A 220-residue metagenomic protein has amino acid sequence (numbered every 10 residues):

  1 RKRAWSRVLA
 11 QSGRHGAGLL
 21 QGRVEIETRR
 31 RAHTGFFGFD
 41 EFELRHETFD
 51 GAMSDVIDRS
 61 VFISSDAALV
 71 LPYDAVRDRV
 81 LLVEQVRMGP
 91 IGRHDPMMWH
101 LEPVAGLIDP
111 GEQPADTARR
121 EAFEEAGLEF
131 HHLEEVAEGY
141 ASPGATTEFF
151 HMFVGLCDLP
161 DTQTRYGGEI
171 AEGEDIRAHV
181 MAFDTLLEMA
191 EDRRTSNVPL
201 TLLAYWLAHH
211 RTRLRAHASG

Functional and structural regions predicted by a protein language model:
R1-D40: Alpha-helical and coiled-coil interaction segments, frequently adjacent to or embedded within charge-biased
R3-V8, R59-S64, L71, V76-R120 (+2 more regions): Conserved Nudix-box catalytic region and its N-terminal flanking loop in Nudix hydrolases and closely related
H33-R77: Acidic, metal-coordinating catalytic segment for phosphate/diphosphate chemistry, firing primarily on the Nudix
G38, D66, M97-W99, H131: A generic structural signal for short beta-strands and their flanking turns/coil linkers
E47-T48, D74-V76, V86, L156-P160 (+1 more regions): Short loop segments at secondary-structure junctions
V56-I57, D66-L69, V104-N197, H217-S219: Unchanged
P199-G220: Short, amphipathic C-terminal "tail helix"
